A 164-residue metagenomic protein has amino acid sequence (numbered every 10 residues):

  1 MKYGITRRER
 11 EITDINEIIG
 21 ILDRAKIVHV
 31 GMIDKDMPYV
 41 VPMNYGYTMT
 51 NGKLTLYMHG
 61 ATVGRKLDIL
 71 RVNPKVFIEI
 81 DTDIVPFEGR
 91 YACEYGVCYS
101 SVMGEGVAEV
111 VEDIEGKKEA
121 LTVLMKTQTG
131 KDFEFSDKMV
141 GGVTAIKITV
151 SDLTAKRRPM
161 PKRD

Functional and structural regions predicted by a protein language model:
M1-D23: Extreme N-terminal tail/first-helix region
K2-E9, D83-D164: Charged, gly/pro-rich active-site loop segments
I12-D14, R24-H29, Q128-K131: Short Pro/Gly-enriched beta-strand edge/turn motifs at strand-loop
I18, K66, K117-A120: Amphipathic alpha-helical interface surfaces
I21-L22, I69-L70, L124: A generic structural signal for nonpolar/aromatic side chains embedded in well-ordered alpha-helices
A25-T62: Short beta-strand segments
M32-D34, G60, I80-T82, V150-D152: Short, structured patches in soluble enzyme cores that scaffold and shape functional sites
A61, R65-E88, Y95: Helix-adjacent hinge/juxtasegments
